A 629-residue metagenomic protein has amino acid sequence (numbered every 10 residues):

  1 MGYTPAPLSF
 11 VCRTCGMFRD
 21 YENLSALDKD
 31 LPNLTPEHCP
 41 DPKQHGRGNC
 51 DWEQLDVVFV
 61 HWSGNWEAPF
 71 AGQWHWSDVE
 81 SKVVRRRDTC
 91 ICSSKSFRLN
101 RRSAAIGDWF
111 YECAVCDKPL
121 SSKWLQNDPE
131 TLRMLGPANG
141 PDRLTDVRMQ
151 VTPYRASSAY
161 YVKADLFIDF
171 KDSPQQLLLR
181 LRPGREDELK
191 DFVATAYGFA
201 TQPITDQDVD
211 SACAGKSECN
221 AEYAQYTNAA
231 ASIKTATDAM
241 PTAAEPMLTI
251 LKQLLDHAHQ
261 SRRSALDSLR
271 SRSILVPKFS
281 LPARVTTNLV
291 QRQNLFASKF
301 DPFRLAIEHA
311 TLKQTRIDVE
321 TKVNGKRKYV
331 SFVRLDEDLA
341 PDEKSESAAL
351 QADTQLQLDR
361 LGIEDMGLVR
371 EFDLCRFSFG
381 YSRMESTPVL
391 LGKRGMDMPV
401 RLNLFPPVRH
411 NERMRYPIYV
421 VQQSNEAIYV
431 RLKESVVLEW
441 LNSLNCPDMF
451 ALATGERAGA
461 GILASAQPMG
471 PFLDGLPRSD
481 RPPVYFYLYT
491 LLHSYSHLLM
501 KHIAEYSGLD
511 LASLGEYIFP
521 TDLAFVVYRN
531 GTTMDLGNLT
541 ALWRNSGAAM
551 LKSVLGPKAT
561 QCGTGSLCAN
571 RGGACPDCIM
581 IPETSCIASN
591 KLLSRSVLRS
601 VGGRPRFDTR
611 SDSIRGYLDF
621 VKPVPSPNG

Functional and structural regions predicted by a protein language model:
G2-R143: Cys/His-rich short segments
F10, V58-W62, W66-P69, W76 (+3 more regions): Subunit-assembly interface segments of extracellular/virion macromolecular structures
F18, S63-E67, H75, P119 (+4 more regions): Short loop/turn segments at secondary-structure transitions that flank enzyme active sites
C39, K43-H45, C92, C113-C116 (+8 more regions): Functionally engaged cysteine thiol sites
P69-Q73, L441, N538: A short acidic (Asp/Glu
S77-E80, V84, I91-Y489, H502 (+5 more regions): Charged, low-complexity interaction segments
H497-G563: Extended, compositionally biased
G531, T540-G629: Elongated scaffolding segments in large macromolecular assemblies, built predominantly from amphipathic alpha-helices
